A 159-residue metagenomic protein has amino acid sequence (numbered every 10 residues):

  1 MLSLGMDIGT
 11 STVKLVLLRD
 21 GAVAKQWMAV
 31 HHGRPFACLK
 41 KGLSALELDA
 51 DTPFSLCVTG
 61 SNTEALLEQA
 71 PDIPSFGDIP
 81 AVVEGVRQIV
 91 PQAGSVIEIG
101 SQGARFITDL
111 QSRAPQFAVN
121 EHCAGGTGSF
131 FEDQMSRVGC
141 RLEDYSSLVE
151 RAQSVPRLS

Functional and structural regions predicted by a protein language model:
M1-G21, A93-L110: Gly/Thr-rich phosphate-binding beta-strand-loop-beta motif of the actin/hexokinase/Hsp70
G5-A37, K41-S44, P115-F117, E121-H122: Short glycine-rich, Thr/Ser-proximal phosphate-binding strand/loop in the N-terminal lobe of ATP-dependent enzymes
R19, M28-H31, E47-I79, A104-T108 (+1 more regions): Short beta-strand-loop/turn "lid" adjacent to the catalytic site in phosphate-handling enzymes
A29-G33, D78-E84, N120-G128: Short, acidic/turn-prone active-site loops that include or flank metal/cofactor- and phosphate-binding residues
C38-K41, A45, A65, E84-Q88 (+2 more regions): Alpha-helical scaffold segments in soluble metabolic enzymes
E68, V86-Q92, I107-Q111, R137-V138: Alpha-helix C-terminal capping segments
D78-V90, S95-V96: Active-site cofactor/substrate anionic-group-binding motifs, chiefly glycine- and Lys/Arg-rich phosphate-binding loops
Q111-R157: Glycine-rich phosphate-binding loop plus the immediately following alpha-helix
